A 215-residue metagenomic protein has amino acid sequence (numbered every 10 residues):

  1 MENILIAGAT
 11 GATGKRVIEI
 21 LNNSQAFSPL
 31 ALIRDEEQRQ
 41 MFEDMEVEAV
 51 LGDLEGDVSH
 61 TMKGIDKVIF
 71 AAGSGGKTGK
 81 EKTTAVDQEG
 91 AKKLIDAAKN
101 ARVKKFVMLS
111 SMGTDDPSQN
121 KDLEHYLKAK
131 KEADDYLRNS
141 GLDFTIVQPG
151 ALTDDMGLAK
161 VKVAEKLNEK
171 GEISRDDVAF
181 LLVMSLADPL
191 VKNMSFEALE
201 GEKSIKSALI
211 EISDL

Functional and structural regions predicted by a protein language model:
M1-F27: N-terminal Rossmann NAD(P)H-binding glycine-rich loop of SDR-like oxidoreductase domains
L5, A31-N100, L186-A187: NAD(P)H-binding glycine-rich loop region in Rossmannoid oxidoreductase-like domains and their noncatalytic homologs
A7, A12, L30-L32, E36 (+4 more regions): Conserved Rossmann-fold NAD(P)-dependent oxidoreductase catalytic core, especially the SDR/UDP-sugar
T13, V68, V147, V178-L182 (+1 more regions): Non-catalytic, hydrophobic alpha-helical segments
F27, D66, K104: Short acidic/polar active-site loop segments enriched in Thr and Asp
I33, Q148-T153: Conserved SDR Rossmann-fold cofactor-binding beta-strand/turn motif
A72, V107-S110, G150, L199: Active-site beta-alpha turn of Rossmann-fold NAD(P)-dependent dehydrogenases/reductases
D154-G157, V161-L215: Active-site-lining helix/loop region of Rossmann-like oxidoreductase modules
